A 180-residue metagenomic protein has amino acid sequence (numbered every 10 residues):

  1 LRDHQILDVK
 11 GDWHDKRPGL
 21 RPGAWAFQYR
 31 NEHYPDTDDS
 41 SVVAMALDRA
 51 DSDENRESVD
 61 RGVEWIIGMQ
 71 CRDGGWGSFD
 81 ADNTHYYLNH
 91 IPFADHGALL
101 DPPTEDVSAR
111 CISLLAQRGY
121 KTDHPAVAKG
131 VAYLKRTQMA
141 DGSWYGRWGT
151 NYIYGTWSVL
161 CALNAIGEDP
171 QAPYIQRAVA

Functional and structural regions predicted by a protein language model:
L1-A180: Preference for long, amphipathic alpha-helical scaffolds in soluble/luminal domains and all-alpha bundles
